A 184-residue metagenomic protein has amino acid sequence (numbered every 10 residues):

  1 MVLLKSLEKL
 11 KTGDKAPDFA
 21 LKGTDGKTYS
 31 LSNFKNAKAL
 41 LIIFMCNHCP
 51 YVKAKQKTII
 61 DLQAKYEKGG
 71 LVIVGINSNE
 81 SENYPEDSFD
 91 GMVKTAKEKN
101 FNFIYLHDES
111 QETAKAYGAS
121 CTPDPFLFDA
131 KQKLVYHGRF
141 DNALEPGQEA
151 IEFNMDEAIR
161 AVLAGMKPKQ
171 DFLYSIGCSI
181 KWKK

Functional and structural regions predicted by a protein language model:
M1-F172, S179-K184: Chalcogenol-based redox active-site neighborhoods
